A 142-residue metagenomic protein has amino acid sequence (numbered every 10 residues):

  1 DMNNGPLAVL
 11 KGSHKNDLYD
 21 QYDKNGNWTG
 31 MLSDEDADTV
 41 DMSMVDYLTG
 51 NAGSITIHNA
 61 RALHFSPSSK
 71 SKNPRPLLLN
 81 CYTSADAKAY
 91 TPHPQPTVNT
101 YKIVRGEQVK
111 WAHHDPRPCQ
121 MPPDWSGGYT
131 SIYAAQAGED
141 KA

Functional and structural regions predicted by a protein language model:
M2-L63: Double-stranded beta-helix
I55, R61-A142: Non-heme Fe(II)/2-oxoglutarate
